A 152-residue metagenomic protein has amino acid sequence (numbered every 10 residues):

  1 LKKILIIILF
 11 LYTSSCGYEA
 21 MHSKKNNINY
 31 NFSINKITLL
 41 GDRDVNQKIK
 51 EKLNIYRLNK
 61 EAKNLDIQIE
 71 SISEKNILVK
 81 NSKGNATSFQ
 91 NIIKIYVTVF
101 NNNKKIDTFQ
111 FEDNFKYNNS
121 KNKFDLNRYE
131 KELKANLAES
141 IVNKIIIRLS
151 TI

Functional and structural regions predicted by a protein language model:
L1-C16: Sec-dependent bacterial lipoprotein signal peptides
Y12-S33: Bacterial Sec signal peptide processing site at the extreme N-terminus
S33-T38, F111-D113: Short amphipathic
I37-D66: Post-signal-peptide N-terminal segment of Sec-exported extracytoplasmic proteins
G41, V45, T87, Y129 (+2 more regions): Conserved acidic
E51, K60-N64, Q68-T108, E112-E132 (+1 more regions): Surface-exposed short loop/turn segments
R128-I152: Short, well-ordered alpha-helical segments
